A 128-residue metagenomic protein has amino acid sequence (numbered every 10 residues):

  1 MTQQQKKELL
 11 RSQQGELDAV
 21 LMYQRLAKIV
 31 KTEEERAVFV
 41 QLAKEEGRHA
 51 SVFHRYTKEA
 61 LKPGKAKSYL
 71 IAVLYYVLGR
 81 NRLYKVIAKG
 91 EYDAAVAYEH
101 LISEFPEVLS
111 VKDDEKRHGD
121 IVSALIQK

Functional and structural regions predicted by a protein language model:
M1-K128: Non-heme di-metal
